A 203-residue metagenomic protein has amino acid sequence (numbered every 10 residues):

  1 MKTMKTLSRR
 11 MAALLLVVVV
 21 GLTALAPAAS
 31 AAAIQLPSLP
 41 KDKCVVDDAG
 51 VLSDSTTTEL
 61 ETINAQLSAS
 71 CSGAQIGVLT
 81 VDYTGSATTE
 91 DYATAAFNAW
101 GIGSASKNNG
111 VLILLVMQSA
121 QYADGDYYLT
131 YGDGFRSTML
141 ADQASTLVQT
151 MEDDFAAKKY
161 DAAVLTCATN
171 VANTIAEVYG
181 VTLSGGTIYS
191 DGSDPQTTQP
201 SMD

Functional and structural regions predicted by a protein language model:
M1-A33, Q196-D203: Gram-positive cell-envelope targeting signals
S30-M202: Folded, non-transmembrane soluble domains that reside on the lumenal/extracytoplasmic side of membranes
